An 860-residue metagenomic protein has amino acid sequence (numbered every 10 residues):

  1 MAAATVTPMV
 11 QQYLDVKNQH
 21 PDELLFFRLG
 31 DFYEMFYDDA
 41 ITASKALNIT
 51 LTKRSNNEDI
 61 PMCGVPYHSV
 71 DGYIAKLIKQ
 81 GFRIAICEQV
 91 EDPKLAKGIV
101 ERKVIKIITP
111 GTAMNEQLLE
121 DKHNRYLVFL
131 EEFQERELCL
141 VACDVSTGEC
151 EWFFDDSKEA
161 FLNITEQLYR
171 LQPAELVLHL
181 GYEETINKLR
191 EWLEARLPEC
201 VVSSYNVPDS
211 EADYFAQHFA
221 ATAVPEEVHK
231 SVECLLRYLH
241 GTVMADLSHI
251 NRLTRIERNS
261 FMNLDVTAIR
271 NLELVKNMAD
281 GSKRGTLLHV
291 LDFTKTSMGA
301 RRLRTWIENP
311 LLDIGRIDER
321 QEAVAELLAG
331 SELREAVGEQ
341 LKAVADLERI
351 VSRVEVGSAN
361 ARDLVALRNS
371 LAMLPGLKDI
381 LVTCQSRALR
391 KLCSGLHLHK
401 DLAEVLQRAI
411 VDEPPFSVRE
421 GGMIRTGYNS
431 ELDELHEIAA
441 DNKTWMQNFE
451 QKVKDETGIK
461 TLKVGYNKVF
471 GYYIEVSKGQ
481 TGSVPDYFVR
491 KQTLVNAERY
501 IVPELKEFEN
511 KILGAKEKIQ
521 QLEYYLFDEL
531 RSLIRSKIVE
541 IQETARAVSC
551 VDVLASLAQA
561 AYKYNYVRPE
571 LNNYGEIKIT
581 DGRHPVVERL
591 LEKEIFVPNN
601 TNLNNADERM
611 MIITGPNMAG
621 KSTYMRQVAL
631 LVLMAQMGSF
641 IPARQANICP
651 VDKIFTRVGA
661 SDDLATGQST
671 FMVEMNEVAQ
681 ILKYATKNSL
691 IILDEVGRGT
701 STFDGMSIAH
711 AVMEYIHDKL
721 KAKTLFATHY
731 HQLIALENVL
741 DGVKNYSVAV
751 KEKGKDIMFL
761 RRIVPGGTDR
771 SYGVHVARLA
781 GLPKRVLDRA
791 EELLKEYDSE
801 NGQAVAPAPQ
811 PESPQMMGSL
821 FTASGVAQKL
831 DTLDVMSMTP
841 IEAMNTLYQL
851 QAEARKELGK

Functional and structural regions predicted by a protein language model:
A2-A3, Q11-D15, D22, R531 (+4 more regions): Conserved phosphate-binding elements of NTP-dependent enzyme cores
A2-E326, K342, D346-E355, A359-Q451 (+1 more regions): Charged catalytic and DNA/RNA-contacting regions of genome-maintenance and nucleic-acid-processing enzymes
T7-V10, F26, Y37, Y67-I74 (+32 more regions): Amphipathic alpha-helical transducer elements in NTP-driven molecular machines
Y37-A40, P225, K295-T296, R301 (+5 more regions): ATPase nucleotide-binding head domains, primarily ABC-like/P-loop NTPase cores
C87, P110-L119, D246, Q385-A388 (+5 more regions): Active-site phosphate-binding and catalytic loops of NTP-dependent enzymes
N206-Y214, N263, L274, M278 (+5 more regions): Amphipathic heptad-repeat alpha-helical coiled-coil/stalk segments that mediate oligomerization, filament/stalk
L494-S532: Extended, charged coiled-coil "arm/hinge" scaffolds of SMC/Rad50-like chromosome-maintenance ATPases and other large
S824-K860: C-terminal tails and terminal domains of large nucleic-acid-associated and other macromolecular-machine proteins
